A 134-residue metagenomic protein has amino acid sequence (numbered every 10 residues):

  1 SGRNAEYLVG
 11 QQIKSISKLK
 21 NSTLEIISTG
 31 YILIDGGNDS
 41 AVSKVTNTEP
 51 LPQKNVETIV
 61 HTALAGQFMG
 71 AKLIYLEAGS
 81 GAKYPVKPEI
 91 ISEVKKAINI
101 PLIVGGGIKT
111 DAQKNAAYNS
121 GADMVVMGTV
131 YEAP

Functional and structural regions predicted by a protein language model:
S1-V104, K109-A133: Alpha/beta enzyme core
